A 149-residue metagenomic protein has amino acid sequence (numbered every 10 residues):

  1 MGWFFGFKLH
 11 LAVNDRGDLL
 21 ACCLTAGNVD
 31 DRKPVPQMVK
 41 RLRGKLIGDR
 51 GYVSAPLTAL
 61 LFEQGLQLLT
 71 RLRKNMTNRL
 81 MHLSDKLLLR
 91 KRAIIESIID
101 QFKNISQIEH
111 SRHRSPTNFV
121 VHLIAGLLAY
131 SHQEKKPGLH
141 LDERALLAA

Functional and structural regions predicted by a protein language model:
M1-G2, S111-L123: Structural motif
M1-K74: Polybasic low-complexity intrinsically disordered regions
D31, K91, V120, I124: Hydrophobic (often cysteine-bearing) scaffold residues that line and stabilize catalytic clefts of nucleotide/cofactor
K45, R50-T117: Helix-centered, glycine/charged polyanion-binding patches within enzymatic domains that contact phosphate-containing
I47, S54, L60-G65, I124-A149: Anion-binding and metal-coordination hotspots
T70-R71, T77, V121, L127 (+1 more regions): Short leucine-rich amphipathic alpha-helices used at interfaces
